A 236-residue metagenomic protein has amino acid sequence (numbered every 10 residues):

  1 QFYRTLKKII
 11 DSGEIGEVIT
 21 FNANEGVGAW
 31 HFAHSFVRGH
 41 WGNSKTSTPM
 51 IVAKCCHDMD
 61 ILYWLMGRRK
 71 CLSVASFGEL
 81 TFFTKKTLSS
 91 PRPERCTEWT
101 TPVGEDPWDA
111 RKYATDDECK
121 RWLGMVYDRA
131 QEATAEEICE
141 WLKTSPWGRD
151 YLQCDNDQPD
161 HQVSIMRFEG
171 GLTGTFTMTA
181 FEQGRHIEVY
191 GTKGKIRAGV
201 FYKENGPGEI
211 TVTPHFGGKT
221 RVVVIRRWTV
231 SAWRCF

Functional and structural regions predicted by a protein language model:
Q1-R149: Predominantly a Rossmann-like dinucleotide-binding segment in NAD(P)-dependent oxidoreductases
D11, W64, Q153-C154, S164 (+1 more regions): Short, flexible, glycine/charge-rich loop motifs used to bind or transfer phosphoryl groups or to couple energy/partner
N22-N24, N43, N156, H161 (+1 more regions): Detector for Asparagine
V37-G39, I61, D150-C154, T175-F176 (+2 more regions): Intrinsically disordered, low-complexity segments enriched in polar/charged residues with Gly/Pro, especially when
M50-A53, L152-D157, R227: Short Gly/Pro-enriched turn/cap motifs at secondary-structure boundaries
R129-M178: Alpha/beta-hydrolase fold catalytic core
Q158-F236: C-terminal helical cap and adjacent loop that interface with cofactors, partners, or active-site loops
